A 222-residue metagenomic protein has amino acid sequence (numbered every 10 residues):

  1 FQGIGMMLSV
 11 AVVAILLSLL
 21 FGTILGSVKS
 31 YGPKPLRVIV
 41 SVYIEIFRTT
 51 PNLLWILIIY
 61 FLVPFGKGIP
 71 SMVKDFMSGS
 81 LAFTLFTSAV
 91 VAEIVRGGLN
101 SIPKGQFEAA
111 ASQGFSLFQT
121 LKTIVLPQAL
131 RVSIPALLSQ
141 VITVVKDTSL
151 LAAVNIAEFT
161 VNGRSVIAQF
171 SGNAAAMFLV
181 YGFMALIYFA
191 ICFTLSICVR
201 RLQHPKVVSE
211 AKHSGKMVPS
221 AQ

Functional and structural regions predicted by a protein language model:
F1-Q222: Transmembrane alpha-helices and adjacent helix-loop boundaries
